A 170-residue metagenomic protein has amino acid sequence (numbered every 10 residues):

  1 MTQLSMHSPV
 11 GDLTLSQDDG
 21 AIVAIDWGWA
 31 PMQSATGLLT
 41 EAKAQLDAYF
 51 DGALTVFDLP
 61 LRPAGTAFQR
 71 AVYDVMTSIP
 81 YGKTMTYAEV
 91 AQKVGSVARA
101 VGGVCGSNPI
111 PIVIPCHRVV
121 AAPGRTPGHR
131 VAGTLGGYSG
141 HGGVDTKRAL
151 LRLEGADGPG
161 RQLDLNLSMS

Functional and structural regions predicted by a protein language model:
M1-S96, D145-S170: Basic nucleic-acid-binding alpha-helical/helix-turn surface characteristic of O6-alkylguanine DNA
G95, I110, G140-V144: Short, amphipathic alpha-helical segments
C105: DNA major-groove recognition helix of helix-turn-helix
N108-I114: Major-groove DNA-recognition helix of helix-turn-helix-type DNA-binding domains
C116-H117, L150: Hydrophobic alpha-helical packing residues
V120: Short active-site segment of divalent metal-dependent hydrolases/proteases that encodes the spacing between
P123-L135, S139-D145, L151: DPxDG-like acidic metal-binding loop motif
